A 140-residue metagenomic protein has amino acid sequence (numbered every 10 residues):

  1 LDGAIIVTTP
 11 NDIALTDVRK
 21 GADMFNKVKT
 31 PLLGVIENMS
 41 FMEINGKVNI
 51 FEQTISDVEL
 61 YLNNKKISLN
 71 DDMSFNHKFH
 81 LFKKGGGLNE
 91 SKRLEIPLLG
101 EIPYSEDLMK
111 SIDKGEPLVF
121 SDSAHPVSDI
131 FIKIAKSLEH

Functional and structural regions predicted by a protein language model:
L1-I96, K110: Conserved catalytic-core segment of NTP-binding enzymes
H80, E101, A124-F131: Generic structural signal for well-ordered, non-membrane alpha-helical segments in soluble metabolic enzymes
L98-K114: Short glycine/proline-rich, acidic loop/turn segments that cap or connect secondary-structure elements
K114-V127: C-terminal boundary of histidine-terminating zinc-finger modules
I130-H140: C-terminal alpha-helix
